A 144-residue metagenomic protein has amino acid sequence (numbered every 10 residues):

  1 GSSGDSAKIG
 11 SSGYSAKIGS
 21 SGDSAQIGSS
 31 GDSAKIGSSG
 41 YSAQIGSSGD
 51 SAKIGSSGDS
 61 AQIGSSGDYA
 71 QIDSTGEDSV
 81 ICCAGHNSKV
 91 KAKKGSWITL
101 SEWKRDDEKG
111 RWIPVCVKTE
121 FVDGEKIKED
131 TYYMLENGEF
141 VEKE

Functional and structural regions predicted by a protein language model:
G1-T75: Thr-biased low-complexity repeat/linker tracts and other Thr-enriched repetitive architectures
S3, S39, S57, V80-E144: Intrinsically disordered, low-complexity terminal regions
